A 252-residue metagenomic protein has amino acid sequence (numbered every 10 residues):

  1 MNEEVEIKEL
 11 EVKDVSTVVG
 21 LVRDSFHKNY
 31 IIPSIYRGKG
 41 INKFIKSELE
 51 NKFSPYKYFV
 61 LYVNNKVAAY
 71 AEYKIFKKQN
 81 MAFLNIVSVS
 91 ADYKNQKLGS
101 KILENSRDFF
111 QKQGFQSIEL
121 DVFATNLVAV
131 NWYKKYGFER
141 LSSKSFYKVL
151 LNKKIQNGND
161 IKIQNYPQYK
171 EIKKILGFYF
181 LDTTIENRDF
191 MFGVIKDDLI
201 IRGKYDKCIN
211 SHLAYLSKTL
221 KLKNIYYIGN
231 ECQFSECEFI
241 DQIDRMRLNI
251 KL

Functional and structural regions predicted by a protein language model:
V5-G20, D160-Q168: A short beta-loop-alpha structural element at the N-terminal edge of CoA-dependent acyl/N-acetyltransferase catalytic
V22-H27, S34-V63, V67-E72, Y166-G177 (+1 more regions): Active-site rim helix/loop that mediates acceptor-substrate recognition in acyltransferases
N65-Y70, A82, R188-M191: Glycine-rich phosphate/pyrophosphate-binding loop shared by adenosine-nucleotide-utilizing enzymes
N80-A91, D121, G193-K207: Conserved acetyl-CoA binding element of GNAT-fold acetyltransferases
V89, N95-D108, N131-K135, D206-T219: Conserved acetyl-CoA-binding loop-helix of GNAT-fold acetyltransferases
S100, K112, A124-S142, N230-I243: Conserved active-site alpha-helix within GNAT-family acetyltransferase domains
F110-D121, L220-G229: Conserved GNAT acetyl-CoA-binding A-motif
Q113, K134-V194: Amide-forming acyltransferase catalytic core, primarily the GNAT-like/NAT-type and related acyltransferase folds
